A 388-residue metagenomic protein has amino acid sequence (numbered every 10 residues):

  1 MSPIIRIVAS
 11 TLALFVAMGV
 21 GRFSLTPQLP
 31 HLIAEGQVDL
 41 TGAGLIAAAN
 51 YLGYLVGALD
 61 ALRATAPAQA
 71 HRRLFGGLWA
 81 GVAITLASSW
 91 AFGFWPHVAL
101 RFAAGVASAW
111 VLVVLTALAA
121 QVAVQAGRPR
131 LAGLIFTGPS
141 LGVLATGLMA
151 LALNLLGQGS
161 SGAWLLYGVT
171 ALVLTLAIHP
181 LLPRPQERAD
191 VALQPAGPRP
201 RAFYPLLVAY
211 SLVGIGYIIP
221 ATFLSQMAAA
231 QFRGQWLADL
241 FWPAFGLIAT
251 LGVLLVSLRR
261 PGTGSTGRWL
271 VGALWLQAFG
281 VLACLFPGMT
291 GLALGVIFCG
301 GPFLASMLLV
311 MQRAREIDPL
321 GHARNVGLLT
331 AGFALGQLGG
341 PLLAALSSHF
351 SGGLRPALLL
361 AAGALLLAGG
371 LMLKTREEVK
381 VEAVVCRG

Functional and structural regions predicted by a protein language model:
T26, F203-P243: Extracytoplasmic gate region of multi-pass secondary transporters
G57-A70, G252-S265, S348: Helix-to-loop junctions at the C-terminal end of transmembrane segments in multipass secondary transporters
W79-F92, W275-P287: C-terminal ends and interior cores of transmembrane alpha-helices in multi-pass membrane transporters/permeases
F94, Q125-L182: Helix-loop-helix hairpin linking two adjacent transmembrane segments in secondary transporters
W95-A104, T290-F298: Paired small-residue
L100-G138: Cytoplasmic helix-loop-helix junction between adjacent transmembrane helices in 12-TM secondary transporters
T266-V310: C-terminal transmembrane helical hairpin of 12-TM major facilitator-type secondary transporters
I317-G352: A late C-terminal transmembrane helix in Major Facilitator Superfamily
